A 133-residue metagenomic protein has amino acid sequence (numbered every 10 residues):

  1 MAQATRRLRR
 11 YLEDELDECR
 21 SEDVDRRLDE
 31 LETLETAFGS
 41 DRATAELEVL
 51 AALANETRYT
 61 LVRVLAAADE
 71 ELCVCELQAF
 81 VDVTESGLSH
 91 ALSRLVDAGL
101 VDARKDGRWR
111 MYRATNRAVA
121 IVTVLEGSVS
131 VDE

Functional and structural regions predicted by a protein language model:
M1-L53, L100: N-terminal leader segment of winged-helix/HTH proteins
S40-T84, R110-Y112, N116: N-terminal helix-turn-helix DNA-binding core of bacterial DNA-binding proteins
E76, S89, D106-G107: Short loop/turn and capping residues at structural boundaries
A79, V96-D97: Alpha-helical residues within the helix-turn-helix
L92-S93: Short, hydrophobic-biased segments on the C-terminal half of alpha helices that form "recognition helices"
D97-D106, R113: Beta-hairpin "wing" of winged helix-turn-helix
M111-E133: Conserved segment of winged-helix/HTH DNA-binding domains
